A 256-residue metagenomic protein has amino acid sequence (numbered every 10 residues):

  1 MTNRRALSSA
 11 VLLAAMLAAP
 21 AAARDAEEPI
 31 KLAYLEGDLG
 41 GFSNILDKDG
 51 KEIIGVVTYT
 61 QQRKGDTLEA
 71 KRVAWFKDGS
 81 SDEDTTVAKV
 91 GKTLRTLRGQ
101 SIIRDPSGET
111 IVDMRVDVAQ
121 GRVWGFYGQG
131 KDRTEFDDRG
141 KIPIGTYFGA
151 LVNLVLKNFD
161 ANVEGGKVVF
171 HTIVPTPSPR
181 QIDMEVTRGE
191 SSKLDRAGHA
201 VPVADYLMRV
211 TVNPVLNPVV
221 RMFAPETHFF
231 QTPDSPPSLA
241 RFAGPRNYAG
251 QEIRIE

Functional and structural regions predicted by a protein language model:
M1-A10: Bacterial N-terminal signal peptides that target proteins for export
L7, E109, N162-E164: A generic signature of intrinsically disordered, low-complexity regions enriched in glycine/proline and charged/polar
S9-A18: Bacterial N-terminal signal peptides
A19-A23: Sec/Tat signal peptide C-region and signal peptidase I cleavage site
R24-Q120, G166-E256: Acidic, serine/threonine-rich low-complexity disordered tracts
V123-F170: Surface-exposed beta-loop interaction hotspot
